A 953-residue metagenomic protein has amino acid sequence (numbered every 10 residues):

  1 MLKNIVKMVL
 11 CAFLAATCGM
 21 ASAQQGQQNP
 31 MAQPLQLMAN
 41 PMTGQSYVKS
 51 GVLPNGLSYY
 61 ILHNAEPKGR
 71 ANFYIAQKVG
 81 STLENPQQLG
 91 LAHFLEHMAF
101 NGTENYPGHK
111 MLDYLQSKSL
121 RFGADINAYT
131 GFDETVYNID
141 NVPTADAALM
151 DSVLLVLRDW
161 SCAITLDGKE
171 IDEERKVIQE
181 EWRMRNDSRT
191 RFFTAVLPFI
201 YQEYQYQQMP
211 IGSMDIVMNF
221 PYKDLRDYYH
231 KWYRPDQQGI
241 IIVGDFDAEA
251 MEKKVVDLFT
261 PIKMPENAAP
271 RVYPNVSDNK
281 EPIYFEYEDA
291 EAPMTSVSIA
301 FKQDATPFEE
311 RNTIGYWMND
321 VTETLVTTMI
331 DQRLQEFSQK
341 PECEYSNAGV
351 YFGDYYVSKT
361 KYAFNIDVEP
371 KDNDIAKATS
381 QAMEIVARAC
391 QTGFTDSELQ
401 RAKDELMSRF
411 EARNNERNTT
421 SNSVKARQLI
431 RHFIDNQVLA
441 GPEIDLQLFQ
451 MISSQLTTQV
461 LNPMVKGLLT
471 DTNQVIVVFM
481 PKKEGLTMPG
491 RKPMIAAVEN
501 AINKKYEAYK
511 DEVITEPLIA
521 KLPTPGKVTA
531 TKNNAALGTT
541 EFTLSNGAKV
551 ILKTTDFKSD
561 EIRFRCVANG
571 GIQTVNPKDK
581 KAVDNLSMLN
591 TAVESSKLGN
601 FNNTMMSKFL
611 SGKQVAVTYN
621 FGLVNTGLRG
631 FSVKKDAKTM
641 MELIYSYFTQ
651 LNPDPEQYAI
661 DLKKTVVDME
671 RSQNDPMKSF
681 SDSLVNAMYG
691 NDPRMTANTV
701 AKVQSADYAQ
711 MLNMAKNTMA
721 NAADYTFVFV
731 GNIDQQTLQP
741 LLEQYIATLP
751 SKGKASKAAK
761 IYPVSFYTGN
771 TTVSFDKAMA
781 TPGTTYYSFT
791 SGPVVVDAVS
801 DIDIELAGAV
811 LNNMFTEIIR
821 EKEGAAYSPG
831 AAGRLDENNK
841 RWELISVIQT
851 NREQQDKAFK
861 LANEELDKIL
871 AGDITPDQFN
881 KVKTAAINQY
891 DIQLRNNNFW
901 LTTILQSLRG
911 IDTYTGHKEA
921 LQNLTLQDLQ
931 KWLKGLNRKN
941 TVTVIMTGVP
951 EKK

Functional and structural regions predicted by a protein language model:
M1-Q27: Bacterial Sec-dependent N-terminal signal peptides
A23-I61, D247-Y316, D320-D331, Q335 (+10 more regions): Proteolytic maturation boundary segments
L62, P67-E84, G90-A92, H109-D159 (+15 more regions): M16 family metallopeptidases and their MPP-like homologs
L91-A99, V326, L589: Active-site His/Glu-centered metal-binding helix of metallohydrolases
Y114, A163-L166, E170-I171, Q455-V460 (+3 more regions): Peptidyl-prolyl cis-trans isomerase
A163, G168, R175, R189 (+4 more regions): Non-catalytic, conformational "gating/processing" segments within enzyme and secreted inhibitor domains
D167, M264-A268, Q391-L399, D654 (+2 more regions): Flexible helix-coil linker/hinge segments at domain or subdomain boundaries
E170-Q237, I241-V256, K263-Y273, S277-P293: Hydrophobic, small-residue-rich alpha-helical packing segments that form membrane-like cores
